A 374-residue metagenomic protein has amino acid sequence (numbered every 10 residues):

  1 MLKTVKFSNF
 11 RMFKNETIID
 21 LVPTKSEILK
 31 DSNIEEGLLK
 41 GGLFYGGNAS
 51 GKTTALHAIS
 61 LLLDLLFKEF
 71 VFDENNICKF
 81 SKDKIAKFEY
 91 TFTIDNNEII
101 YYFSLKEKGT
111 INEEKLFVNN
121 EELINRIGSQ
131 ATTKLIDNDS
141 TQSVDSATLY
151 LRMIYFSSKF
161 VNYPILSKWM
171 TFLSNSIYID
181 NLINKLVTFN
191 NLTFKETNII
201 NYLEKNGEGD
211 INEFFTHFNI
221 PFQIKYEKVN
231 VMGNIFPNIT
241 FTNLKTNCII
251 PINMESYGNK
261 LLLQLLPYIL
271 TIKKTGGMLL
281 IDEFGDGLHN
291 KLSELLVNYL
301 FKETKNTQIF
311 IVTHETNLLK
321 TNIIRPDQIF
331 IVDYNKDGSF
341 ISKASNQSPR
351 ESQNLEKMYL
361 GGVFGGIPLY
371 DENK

Functional and structural regions predicted by a protein language model:
M1-L65, T242-N373: Switch/communication elements of ASCE P-loop NTPase nucleotide-binding domains
T4, I18, K87-T91, I100-Y102 (+1 more regions): Beta-strand secondary-structure signal
G37-L43, L56-K108: Conserved P-loop NTP-binding catalytic core
I85-F88, G109-I111, K305, R325-Q328: Short glycine-/polar-rich loops that comprise or flank the Walker A/P-loop and associated switch/sensor motifs
Y90-N96, L116-V118, F241-T246, Y334: Short acidic, glycine-rich loop/turn motifs
F103-E107, K228-N230, D333-Y334: Short, low-complexity Ser/Thr-rich regulatory SLiMs
L105-K225: Electropositive, glycine-dotted interaction segments that contact anionic polymers or phosphate-rich ligands
F222-F236: Long, charged, glycine-rich C-terminal linkers/tails
